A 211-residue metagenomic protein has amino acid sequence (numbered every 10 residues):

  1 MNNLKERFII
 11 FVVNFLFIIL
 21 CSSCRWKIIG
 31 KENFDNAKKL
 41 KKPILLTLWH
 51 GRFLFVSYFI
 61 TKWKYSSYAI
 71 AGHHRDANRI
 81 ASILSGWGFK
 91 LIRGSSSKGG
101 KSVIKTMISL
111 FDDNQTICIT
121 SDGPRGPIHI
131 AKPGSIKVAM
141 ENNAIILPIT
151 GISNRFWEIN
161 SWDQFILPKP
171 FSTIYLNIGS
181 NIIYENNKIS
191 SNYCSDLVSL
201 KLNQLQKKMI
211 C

Functional and structural regions predicted by a protein language model:
M1-S23, D35-N36, K42, K64-Y65 (+4 more regions): Non-catalytic C-terminal accessory region of glycerolipid acyltransferases and related lyso-lipid remodeling enzymes
C24-K41, L48-K62, R75, R79: N-terminal beta-strand-loop-alpha-helix module at the start of alpha/beta ligand-binding or catalytic domains
I28, A69-A71, R93, P148 (+1 more regions): Structural signal for conserved beta-strand scaffold positions within catalytic alpha/beta enzyme cores
I28-G30, L48, A71, S180 (+1 more regions): Pocket-edge structural micro-motifs
L45-T47, I70, C118-T120: Structural motif
T47-V56, K98-D112: Short, composition-biased local secondary-structure segments
W49-G51, G72-H74, D122, G151-I152: Cofactor-binding loop segments of dinucleotide-utilizing enzymes, especially the Rossmann-like FAD- and NAD(P)+-binding
R52-K98: A glycine-rich, hydrophobic loop/mini-helix early in the fold
